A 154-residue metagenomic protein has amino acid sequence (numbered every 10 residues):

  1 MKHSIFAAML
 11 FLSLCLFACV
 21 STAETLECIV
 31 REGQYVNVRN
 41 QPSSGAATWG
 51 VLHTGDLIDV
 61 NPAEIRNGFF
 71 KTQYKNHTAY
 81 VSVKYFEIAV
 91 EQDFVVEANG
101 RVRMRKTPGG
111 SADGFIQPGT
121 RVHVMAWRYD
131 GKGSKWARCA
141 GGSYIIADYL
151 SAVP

Functional and structural regions predicted by a protein language model:
M1-A8: Bacterial N-terminal signal peptides that target proteins for export
A8-F17: Bacterial N-terminal signal peptides
C19-N37, V51-T54, P62-R66, V83-R103 (+3 more regions): SH3-family beta-barrel domains
P42-A47, K106-A112: Short alpha-helix capping/helix-loop boundary micro-motifs
S44-Y80: N-terminal, post-signal-peptide region of Sec/Tat-exported proteins
A47-G50, G114, A137: Residue "hotspots" at secondary-structure boundaries inside conserved domains
D59, Q73-F94, A137-P154: Boundary regions of SH3-family modules and the immediately adjacent low-complexity/disordered segments in eukaryotic
R66-K71, K132-R138: Short aromatic-glycine-enriched beta-strand elements
